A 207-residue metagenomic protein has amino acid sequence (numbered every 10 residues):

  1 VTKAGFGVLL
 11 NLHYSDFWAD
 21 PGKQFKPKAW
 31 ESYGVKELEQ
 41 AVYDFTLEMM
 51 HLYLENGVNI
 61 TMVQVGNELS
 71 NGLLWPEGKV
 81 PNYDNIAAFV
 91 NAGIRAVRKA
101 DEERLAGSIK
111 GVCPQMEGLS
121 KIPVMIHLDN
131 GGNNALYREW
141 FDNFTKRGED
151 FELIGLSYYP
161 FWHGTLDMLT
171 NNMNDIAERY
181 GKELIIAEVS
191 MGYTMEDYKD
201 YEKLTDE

Functional and structural regions predicted by a protein language model:
V1-K3, G7: N-terminal carbohydrate-binding/catalytic regions of secreted carbohydrate-active enzymes
K3, L119, R179-G181: Short, well-ordered coil/turn elements that cap or connect secondary structure elements
V8-L12, T61-V65, V124-I126, E152-L156 (+1 more regions): Hydrophobic faces of well-ordered beta-strands that scaffold small-molecule active sites in alpha/beta enzyme cores
L12-W18, G66-E68, S190-M191: Short glycine-enriched loops at secondary-structure junctions
D20-T145, E149-F151, G164-D175, E202-L204: Active-site cleft segment of glycoside hydrolase catalytic domains centered on the general acid/base Glu
E102, K146-D150, L156-Y159, E178-I185: Short helix-capping and hinge/turn segments at secondary-structure transitions, especially at repeat and domain
N130-N133, Y159-H163, S190-T194: Short, catalytically relevant binding-site loops at active-site mouths
T170-E207: Surface-exposed substrate-engagement region within the catalytic domains of secreted or surface-exposed extracellular
